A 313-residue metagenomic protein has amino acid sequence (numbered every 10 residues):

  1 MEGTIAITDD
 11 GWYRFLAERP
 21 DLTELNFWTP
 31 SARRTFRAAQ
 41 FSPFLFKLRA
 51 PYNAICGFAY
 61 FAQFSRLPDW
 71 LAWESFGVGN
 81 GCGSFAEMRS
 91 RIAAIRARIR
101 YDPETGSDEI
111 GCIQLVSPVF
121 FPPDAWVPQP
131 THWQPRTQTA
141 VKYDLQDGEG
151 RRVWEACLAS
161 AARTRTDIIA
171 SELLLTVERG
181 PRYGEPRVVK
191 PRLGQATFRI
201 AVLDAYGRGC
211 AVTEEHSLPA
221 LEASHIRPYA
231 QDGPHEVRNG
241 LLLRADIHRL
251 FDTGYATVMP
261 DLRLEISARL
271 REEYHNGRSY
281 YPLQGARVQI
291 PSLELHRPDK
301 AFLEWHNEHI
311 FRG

Functional and structural regions predicted by a protein language model:
M1-F41, K47-Y52, V119, A125-Q134 (+2 more regions): Compositionally biased, charged N-terminal/linker segments
W28-A32, D167-G209, R227-R238: Short, charged surface segments at domain edges that flank catalytic/cofactor-binding sites
S42-L48, I113-Q114, C210-A211, L242-D246 (+1 more regions): Short, hydrophobic/aromatic-rich beta-strand segments within well-structured domains
Y52-F58: Short, Lys/Arg- and Gly-enriched loop/turn segments at beta-strand edges
Y60-Q138, R263-G285: Aromatic- and Lys/Arg-enriched surface recognition patch
D102, D147-G180: Intrinsically disordered, low-complexity terminal/linker regions enriched in Pro/Ser/Gly and acidic residues
H132-E155: Short, cationic low-complexity segments
L193, T197, E215-L221, I226-G313: A detector for short metal-coordination/catalytic motifs
